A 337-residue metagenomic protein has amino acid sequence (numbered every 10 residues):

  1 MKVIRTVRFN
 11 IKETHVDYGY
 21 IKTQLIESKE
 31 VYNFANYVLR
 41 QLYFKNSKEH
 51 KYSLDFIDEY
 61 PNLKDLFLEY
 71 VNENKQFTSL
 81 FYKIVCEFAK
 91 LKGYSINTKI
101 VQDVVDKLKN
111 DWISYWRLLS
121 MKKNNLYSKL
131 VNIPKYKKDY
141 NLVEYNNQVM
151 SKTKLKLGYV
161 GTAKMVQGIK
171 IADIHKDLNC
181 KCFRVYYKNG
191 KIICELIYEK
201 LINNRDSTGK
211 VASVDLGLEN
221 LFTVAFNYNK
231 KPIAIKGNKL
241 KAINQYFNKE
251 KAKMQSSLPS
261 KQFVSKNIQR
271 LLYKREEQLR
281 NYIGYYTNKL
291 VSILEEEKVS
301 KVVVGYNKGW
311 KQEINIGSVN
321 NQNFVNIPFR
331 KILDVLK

Functional and structural regions predicted by a protein language model:
M1-Q102: Gly/serine-rich nucleotide phosphate-binding loop at the start of the catalytic core of nucleotide/ADP-ribose-handling
R5, I192-K337: Positively charged, helix-rich recognition surfaces that bind polyanionic ligands
R5-I11, A163-D173, I233-N238: Generic detection of short hydrophobic beta-strand segments and adjacent strand-loop junctions
G19-K22, I26-K29, K99-D106, G284 (+4 more regions): Non-catalytic, well-ordered alpha-helical scaffold segments
L25-S28, V105-W112, L271-R275, L333: Short amphipathic alpha-helical coiled-coil/interface segments
N36-Y43, W112, W116-K123, K200: Long, hydrophobic, amphipathic alpha-helical segments used as structural scaffolds
E49-K64, K122-S128, M254-K266: Flexible coil/linker segments and helix-coil junctions enriched in charged and small residues
Y60-K188, N326: Acidic carboxylate diad motif detector
